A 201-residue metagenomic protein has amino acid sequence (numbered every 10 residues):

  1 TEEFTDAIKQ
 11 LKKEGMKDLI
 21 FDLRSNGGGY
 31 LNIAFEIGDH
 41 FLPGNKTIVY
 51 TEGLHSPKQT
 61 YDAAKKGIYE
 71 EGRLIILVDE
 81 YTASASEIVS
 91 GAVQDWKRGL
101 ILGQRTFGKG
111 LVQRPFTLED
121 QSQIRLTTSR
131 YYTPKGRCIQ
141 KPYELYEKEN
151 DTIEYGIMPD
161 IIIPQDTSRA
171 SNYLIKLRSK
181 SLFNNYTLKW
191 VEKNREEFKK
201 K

Functional and structural regions predicted by a protein language model:
T1-E119: Cleft-lining beta-strand/loop regions that shape enzyme active-site pockets
L23, E52, V78, T128-R130 (+3 more regions): Flexible glycine-/small-residue-rich
S25, S56, S84-S86, S90 (+5 more regions): Generic serine detector
N45-T47, P57-Q59, D120-S122, I153-P159 (+1 more regions): Generic structural motif recognizing short loop/turn segments at the entrances and edges of beta-strands
E71, W96, E119-L126, G156-D160: Active-site lining segments that contact anionic ligands and/or coordinate catalytic metals
A85, Q104, G108-R137, K141-T152: Polar, glycine-rich mid-to-C-terminal structural blocks that act as macromolecule-binding/assembly scaffolds
P134-K201: Conserved functional hotspot residues or short segments at active or partner-binding sites across diverse domains
